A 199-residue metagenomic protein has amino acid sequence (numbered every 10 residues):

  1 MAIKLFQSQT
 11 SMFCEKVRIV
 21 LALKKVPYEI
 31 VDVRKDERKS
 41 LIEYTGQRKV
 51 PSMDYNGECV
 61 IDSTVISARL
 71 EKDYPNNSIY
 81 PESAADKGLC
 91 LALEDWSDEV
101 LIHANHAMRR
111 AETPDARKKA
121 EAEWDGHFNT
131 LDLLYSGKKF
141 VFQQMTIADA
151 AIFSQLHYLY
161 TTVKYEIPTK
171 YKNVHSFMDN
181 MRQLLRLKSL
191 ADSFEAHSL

Functional and structural regions predicted by a protein language model:
M1-A116: GST-like domain detector, emphasizing the conserved glutathione-binding G-site in the N-terminal thioredoxin-like
K24, T45, K138, T162-V163 (+1 more regions): Residues at alpha-helix termini
G46, P75, S136, K172 (+1 more regions): Proline-centered flexible-loop/turn and helix-kink motifs
S78-E82, F140-Q144, S189-A191: Short, hydrophobic secondary-structure boundary micro-motifs
G88-A92, A151, H197-L199: Amphipathic alpha-helical surface "interface" segments used for docking/oligomerization or membrane association within
S97-D179: GST-like fold's C-terminal all-alpha helical module
K170-L199: Long, positively charged, glycine-interspersed low-complexity recognition regions
